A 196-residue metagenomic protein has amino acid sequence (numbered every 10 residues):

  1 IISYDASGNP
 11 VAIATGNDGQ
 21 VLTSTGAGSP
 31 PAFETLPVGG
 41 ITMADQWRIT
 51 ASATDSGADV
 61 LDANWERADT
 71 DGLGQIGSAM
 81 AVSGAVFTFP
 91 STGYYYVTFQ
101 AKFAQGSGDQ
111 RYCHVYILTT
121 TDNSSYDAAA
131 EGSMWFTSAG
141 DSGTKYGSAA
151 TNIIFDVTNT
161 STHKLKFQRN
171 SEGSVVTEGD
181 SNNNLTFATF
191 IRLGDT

Functional and structural regions predicted by a protein language model:
I1-I41, S83, N170-S174, L185-F187 (+1 more regions): Extracellular repetitive beta-rich solenoid segments
D5, E34, P90, T98 (+1 more regions): Beta-strand residues in well-ordered beta-sheet regions across diverse protein folds
L36-Q110, T119-T121, E131-S133, V175-T196: Terminal (often C-terminal
Q100-A104, D156, Q168-N170: Solvent-exposed strand-to-loop "edge" motifs in beta-rich extracellular domains
H114-L118, K166: Beta-strand signatures of extracellular beta-sandwich domains
A128-D141: Solvent-exposed serine/threonine-rich low-complexity stretches and specific carbohydrate-binding patches
A130-G132, T151-I153, R169: Contiguous, function-dense segments enriched for cysteine-driven chemistry and partner/ligand-binding capacity
S138-K164: Short, surface-exposed tryptophan/glycine-enriched loops that mediate extracellular molecular recognition
